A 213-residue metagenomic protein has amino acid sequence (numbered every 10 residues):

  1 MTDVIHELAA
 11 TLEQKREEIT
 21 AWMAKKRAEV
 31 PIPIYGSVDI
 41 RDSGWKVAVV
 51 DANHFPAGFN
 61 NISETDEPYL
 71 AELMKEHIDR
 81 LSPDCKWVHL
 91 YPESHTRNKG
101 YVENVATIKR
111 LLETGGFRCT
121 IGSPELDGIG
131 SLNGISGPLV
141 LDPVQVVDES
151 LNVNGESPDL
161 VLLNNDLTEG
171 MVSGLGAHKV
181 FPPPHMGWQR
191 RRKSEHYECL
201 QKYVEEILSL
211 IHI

Functional and structural regions predicted by a protein language model:
M1-S131: ATP-dependent carboxylate activation and anion-phosphoryl transfer catalytic cores that bind Mg-ATP to form
A71-D79, D166, V204-S209: Structured alpha-helical segments in the cores of large, soluble enzyme domains
K86, N154-V161, H178: Conserved acidic residues
D127-I129, L160-N164, Q189, Y203-E206: Conserved, structured core domains in eukaryotic proteins
G130-V146: Charged, often glycine-rich, active-site loop that binds/positions anionic groups
P143-E156: Short amphipathic alpha-helix with an adjacent loop that forms part of the alpha/beta core around
V161, L167-H196: A short, gly/pro- and small-residue-rich
I211-I213: Conserved small/polar residues in nucleotide/adenosyl-binding loops
